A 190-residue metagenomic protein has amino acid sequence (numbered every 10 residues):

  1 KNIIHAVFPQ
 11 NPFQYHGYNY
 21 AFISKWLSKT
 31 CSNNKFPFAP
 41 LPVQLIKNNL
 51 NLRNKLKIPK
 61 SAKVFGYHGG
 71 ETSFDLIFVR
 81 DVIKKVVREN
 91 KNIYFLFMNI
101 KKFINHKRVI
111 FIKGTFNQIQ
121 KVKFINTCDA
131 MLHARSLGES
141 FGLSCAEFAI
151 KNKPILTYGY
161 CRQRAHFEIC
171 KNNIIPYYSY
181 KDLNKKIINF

Functional and structural regions predicted by a protein language model:
K1-I3, Q14-N19, K85-R88, K107-R108 (+2 more regions): Glycosyltransferases and closely related glycan-assembly transferases that use nucleotide-activated donors
F8-Q10, G17-N49: Donor nucleotide-sugar binding/catalytic pocket of nucleotide-sugar-dependent glycosyltransferases
L41-Q118: Conserved catalytic-core segment of nucleotide-activated headgroup transferases in glycan assembly
Q118-V122, Q163, L183: Acidic, amphipathic alpha-helical patches
V122, C145-I150, R164-A165: Short alpha-helical segment that forms part of, or immediately flanks, the ligand-binding pocket in carbohydrate-active
K123-S140, K153: Acidic donor-binding loop of glycosyltransferase active sites
P154-G159: Short hydrophobic beta-strand element within catalytic cores of glycosyltransferases and related nucleotide-activated
C170-K181, I188-N189: Conserved acidic donor-binding segment of nucleotide-sugar-dependent glycosyltransferases
